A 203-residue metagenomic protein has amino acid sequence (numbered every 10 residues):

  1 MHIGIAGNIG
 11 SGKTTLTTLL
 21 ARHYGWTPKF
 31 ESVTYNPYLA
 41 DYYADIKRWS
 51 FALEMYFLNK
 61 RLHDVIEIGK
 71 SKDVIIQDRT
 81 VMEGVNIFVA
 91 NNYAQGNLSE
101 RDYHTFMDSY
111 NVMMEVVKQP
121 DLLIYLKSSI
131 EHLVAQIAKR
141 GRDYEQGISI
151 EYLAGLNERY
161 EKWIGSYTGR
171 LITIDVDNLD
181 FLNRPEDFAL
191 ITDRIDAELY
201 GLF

Functional and structural regions predicted by a protein language model:
I5: Hydrophobic anchor at the beta1->P-loop junction of P-loop NTPases
N8: P-loop (Walker A) phosphate-binding loop of NTP-binding proteins
K13: Conserved lysine of the Walker
L16-T17: Post-Walker A alpha-helix
R22-K60: Conserved substrate/cofactor phosphate-moiety recognition/catalytic segment in nucleotide-dependent phosphotransferases
W49, L53-K118: Glycine-rich phosphate-binding loop used to anchor ATP phosphates in small-molecule kinases, encompassing both
I87-R159: A glycine- and Lys/Arg-enriched "phosphate-lid" helix/loop adjacent to the NTP-binding pocket of small-molecule kinases
V134-F203: NTP-dependent small-molecule kinase module
